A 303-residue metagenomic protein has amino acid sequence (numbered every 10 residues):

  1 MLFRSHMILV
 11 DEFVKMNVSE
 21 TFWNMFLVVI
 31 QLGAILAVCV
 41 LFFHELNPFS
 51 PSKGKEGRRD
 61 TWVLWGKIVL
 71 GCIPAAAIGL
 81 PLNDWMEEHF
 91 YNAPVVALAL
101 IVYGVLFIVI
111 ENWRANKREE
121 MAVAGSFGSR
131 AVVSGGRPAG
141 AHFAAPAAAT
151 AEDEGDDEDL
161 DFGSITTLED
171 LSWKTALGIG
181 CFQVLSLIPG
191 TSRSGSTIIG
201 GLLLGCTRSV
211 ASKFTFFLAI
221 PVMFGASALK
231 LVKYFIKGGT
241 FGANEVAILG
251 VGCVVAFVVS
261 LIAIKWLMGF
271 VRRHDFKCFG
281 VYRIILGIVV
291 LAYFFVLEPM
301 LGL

Functional and structural regions predicted by a protein language model:
M1-L303: Multi-pass membrane proteins that catalyze or facilitate reactions on polyprenyl-/lipid-phosphate substrates and their
